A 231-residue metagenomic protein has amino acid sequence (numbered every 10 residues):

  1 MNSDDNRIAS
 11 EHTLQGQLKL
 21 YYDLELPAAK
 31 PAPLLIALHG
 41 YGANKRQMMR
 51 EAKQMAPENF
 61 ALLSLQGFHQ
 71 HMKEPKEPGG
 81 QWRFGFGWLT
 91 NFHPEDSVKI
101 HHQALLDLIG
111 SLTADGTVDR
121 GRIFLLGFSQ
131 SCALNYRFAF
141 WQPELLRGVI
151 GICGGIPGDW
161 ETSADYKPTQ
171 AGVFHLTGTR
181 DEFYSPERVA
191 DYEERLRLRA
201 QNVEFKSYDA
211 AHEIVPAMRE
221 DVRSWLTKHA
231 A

Functional and structural regions predicted by a protein language model:
H12-V118: Serine-hydrolase catalytic machinery in alpha/beta-hydrolase-like enzymes
H39-Y41, L126-F128, G178: Conserved alpha/beta-hydrolase "nucleophile elbow" surrounding the catalytic nucleophile
R50, R137-W141: Active-site signature of alpha/beta-hydrolase-fold catalytic machinery across serine- and Asp/Cys-nucleophile hydrolases
T117-G127: Alpha/beta-hydrolase fold nucleophile elbow
G127-S131, N135: Gly/Ala-rich beta-loop-alpha elbow adjacent to hydrolase catalytic centers
E144-I156: A conserved short beta-strand
F174, E187-A231: C-terminal catalytic histidine-bearing segment of alpha/beta-hydrolase fold enzymes
H175-T177, D181: Short beta-strand/loop motif that positions the catalytic acidic residue of the alpha/beta-hydrolase fold
